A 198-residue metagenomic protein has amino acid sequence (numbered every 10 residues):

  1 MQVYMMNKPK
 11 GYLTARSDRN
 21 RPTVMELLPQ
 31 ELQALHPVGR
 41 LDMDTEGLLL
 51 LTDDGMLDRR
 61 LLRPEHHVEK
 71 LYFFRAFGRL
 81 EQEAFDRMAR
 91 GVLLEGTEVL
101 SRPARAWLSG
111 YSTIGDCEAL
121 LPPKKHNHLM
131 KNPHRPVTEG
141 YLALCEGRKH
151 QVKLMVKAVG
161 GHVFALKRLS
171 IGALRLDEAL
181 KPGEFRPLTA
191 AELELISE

Functional and structural regions predicted by a protein language model:
M1-E198: Basic, flexible Lys/Arg- and Gly-enriched helix-loop patches that mediate nucleic-acid binding at interfaces with rRNA
